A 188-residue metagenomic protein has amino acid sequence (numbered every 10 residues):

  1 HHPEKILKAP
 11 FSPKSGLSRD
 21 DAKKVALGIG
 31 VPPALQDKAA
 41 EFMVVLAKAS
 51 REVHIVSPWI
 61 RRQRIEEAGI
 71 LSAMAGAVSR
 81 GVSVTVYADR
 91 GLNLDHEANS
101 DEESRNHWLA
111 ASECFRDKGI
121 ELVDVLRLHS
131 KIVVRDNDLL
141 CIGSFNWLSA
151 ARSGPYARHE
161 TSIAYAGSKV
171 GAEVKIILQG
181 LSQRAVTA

Functional and structural regions predicted by a protein language model:
H1-D21, L139-A188: Signature of lipid phosphatidyltransferase scaffolds
K14-Q36, P58-R61: Acidic/glycine-enriched edge-of-secondary-structure segments
G28, G119-E121, G180-V186: Conserved beta-strand segments of alpha/beta enzyme cores
P32-Q36, E66-E67, L122: A conditional alpha-helix N-cap/helix-loop micro-motif detector
F42-R116: Primarily the HKD phosphodiesterase
T85, I120-V125: General small-molecule cofactor/ligand-binding pocket signal
V123-R127, P155-Y156: Short solvent-exposed loop/turn micro-motifs enriched in small/polar/acidic residues
K131-V134, I163: Short beta-strand scaffold segments in enzyme catalytic cores
